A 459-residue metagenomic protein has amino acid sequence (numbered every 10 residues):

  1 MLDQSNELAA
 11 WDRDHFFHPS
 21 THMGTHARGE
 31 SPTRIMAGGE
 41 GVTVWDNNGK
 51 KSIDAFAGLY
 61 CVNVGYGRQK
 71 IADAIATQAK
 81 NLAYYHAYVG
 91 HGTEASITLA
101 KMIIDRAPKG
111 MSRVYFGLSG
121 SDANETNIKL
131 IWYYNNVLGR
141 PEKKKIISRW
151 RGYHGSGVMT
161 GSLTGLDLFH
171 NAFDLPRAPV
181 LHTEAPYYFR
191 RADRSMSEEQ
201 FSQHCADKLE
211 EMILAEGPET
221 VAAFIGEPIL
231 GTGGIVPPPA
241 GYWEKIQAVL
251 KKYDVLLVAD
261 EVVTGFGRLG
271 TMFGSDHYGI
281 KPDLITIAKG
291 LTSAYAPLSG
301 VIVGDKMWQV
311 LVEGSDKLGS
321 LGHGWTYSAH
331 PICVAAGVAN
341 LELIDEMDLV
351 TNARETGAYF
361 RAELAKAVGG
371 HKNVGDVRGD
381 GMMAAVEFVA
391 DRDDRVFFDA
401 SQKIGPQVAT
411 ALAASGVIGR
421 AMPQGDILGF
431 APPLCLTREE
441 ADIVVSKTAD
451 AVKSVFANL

Functional and structural regions predicted by a protein language model:
M1-L459: Conserved N-terminal phosphate-binding loop of PLP-dependent enzymes in the Aspartate aminotransferase
